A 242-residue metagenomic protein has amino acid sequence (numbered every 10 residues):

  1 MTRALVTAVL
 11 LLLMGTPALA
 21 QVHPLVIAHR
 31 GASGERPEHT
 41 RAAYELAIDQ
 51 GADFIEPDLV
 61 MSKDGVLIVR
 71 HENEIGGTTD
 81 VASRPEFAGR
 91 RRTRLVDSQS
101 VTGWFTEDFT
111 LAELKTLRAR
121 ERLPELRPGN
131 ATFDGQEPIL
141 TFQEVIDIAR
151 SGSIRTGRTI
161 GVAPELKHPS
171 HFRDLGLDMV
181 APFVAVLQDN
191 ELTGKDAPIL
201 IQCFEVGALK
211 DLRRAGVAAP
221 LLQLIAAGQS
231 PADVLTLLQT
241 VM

Functional and structural regions predicted by a protein language model:
M1-V6: Bacterial N-terminal signal peptides that target proteins for export
G15-P17: N-terminal signal peptide c-region/cleavage motif recognized by signal peptidases
L19-M242: Phosphate-group recognition and catalysis centered on beta-loop-alpha active-site segments
